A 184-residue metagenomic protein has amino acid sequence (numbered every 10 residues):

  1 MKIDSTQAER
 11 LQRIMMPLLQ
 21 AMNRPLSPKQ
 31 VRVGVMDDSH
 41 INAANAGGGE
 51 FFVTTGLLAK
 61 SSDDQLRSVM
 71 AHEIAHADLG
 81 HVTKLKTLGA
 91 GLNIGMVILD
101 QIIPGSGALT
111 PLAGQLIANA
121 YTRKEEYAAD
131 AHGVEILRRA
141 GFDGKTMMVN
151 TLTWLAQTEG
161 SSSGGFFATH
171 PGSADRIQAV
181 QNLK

Functional and structural regions predicted by a protein language model:
M1-K184: A Zn2+-metalloprotease active-site environment signal
